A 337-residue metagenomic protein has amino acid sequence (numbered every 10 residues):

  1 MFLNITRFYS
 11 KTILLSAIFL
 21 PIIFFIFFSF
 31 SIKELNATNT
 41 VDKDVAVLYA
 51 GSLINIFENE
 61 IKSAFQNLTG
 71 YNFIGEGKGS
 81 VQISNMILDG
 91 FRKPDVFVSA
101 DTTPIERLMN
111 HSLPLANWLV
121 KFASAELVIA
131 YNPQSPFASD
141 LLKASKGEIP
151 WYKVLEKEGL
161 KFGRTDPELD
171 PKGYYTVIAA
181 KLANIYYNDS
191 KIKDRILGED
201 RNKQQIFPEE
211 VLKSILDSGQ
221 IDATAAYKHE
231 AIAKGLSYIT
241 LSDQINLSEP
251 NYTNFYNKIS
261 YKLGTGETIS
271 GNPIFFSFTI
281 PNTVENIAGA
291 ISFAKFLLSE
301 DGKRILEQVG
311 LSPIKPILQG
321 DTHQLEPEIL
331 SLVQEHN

Functional and structural regions predicted by a protein language model:
I5-I18: N-terminal Sec-pathway targeting helices
S10, F25-N72, E76-S84, L88 (+3 more regions): Exported/periplasmic ABC-transporter solute-binding proteins
S16-I26: Hydrophobic membrane-insertion alpha-helices, especially the h-region of bacterial N-terminal signal peptides
P94-V98, P104-H111, L115-K121: Short beta-strand-centered segments that line the small-molecule binding cleft or hinge of alpha/beta clamshell
